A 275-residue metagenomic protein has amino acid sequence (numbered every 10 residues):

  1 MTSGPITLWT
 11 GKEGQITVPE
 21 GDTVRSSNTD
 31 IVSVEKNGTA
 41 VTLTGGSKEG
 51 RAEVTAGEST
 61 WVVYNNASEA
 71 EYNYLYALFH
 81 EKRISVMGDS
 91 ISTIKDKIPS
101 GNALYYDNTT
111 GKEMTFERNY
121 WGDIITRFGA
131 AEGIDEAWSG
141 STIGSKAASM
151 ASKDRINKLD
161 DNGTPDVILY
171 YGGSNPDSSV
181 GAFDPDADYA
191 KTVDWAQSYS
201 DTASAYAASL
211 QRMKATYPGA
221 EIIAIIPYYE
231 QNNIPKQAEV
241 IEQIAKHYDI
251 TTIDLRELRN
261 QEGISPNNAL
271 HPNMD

Functional and structural regions predicted by a protein language model:
M1-E71: Extracytoplasmic soluble-region selector
S26, D135-A137, A224, D254: Structural signal for conserved beta-strand scaffold positions within catalytic alpha/beta enzyme cores
I31, I91, S139-T142, Y229 (+1 more regions): Residue-level detector of flexible, active-site-proximal loop/helix-junction positions within diverse enzyme catalytic
E69-R83: N-terminal low-complexity, Pro/Thr/Ser-rich intrinsically disordered segments that act as propeptides or flexible
R83-S85, T93-A187, K191, W195 (+1 more regions): Conserved SGNH/GDSL esterase-like catalytic core that processes O-acyl groups on lipids and polysaccharides
M87-D89, I253: Active-site flanking residues adjacent to catalytic metal/cofactor-binding acidic residues
D89-S90, N273: Ser/Thr-glycine-rich phosphate-binding loops at phosphate-binding pockets of nucleotides, nucleotide cofactors
A151-D275: Alpha-helical cap/lid subdomain in secreted, periplasmic, or secretory-pathway luminal O-acyl-processing enzymes
